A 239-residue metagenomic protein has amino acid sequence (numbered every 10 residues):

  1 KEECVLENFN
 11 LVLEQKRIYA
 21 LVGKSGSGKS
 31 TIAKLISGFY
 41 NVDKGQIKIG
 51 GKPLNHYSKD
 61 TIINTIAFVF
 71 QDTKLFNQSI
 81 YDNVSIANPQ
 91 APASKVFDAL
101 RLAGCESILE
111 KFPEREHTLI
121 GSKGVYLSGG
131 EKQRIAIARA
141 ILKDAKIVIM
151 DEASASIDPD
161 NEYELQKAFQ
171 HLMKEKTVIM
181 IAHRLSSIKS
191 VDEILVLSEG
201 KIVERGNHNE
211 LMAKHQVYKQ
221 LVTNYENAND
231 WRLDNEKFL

Functional and structural regions predicted by a protein language model:
K1-L239: ABC-type nucleotide-binding domain
